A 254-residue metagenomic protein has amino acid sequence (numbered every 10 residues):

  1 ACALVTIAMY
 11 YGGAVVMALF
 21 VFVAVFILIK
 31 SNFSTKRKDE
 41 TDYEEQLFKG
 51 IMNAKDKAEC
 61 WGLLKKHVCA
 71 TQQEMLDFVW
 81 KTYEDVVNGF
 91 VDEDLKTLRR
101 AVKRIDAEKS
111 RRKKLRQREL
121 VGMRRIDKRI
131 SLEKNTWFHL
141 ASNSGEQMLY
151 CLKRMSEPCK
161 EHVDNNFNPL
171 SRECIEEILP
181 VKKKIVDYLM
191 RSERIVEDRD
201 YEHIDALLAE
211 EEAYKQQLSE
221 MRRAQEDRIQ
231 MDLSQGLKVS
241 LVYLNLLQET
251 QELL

Functional and structural regions predicted by a protein language model:
A1-M9, A14-V15, L19, A24-L254: Cytosolic, long alpha-helical scaffolding segments
